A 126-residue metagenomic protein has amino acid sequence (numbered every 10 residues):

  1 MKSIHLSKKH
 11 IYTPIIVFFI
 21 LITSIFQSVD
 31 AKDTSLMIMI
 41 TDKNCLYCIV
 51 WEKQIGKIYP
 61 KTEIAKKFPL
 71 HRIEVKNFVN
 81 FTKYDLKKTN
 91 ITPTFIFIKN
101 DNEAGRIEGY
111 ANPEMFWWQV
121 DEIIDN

Functional and structural regions predicted by a protein language model:
K2-I15: Bacterial N-terminal signal peptides that target proteins for export
P14-S24: Bacterial N-terminal signal peptides
D33-K43: Short active-site neighborhood of thiol/selenol oxidoreductases, capturing the structured segment around
I40, E63-N80: Thiol-based oxidoreductase modules, predominantly thioredoxin-like and allied folds used for disulfide exchange
T41-Y47, I91: Short pre-active-site segment immediately N-terminal to redox-active cysteine/selenocysteine motifs in thiol-based
I49-I64: Typically the conserved alpha-helix immediately C-terminal to a functionally engaged Cys/Sec in thioredoxin-like
T92-G105: A short, hydrophobic beta-strand/beta-hairpin element that forms part of a small beta-sheet core
A111-N126: Thiol-/selenol-based redox modules, centered on thioredoxin-like and closely related oxidoreductase domains
